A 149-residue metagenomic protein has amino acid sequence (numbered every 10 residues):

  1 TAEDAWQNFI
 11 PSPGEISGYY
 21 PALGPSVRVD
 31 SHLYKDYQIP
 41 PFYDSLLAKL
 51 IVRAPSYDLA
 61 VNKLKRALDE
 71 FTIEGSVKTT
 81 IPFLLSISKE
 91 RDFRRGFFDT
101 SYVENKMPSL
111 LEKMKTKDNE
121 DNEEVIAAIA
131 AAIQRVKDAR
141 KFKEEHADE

Functional and structural regions predicted by a protein language model:
T1-E149: Catalytic cores of soluble metabolic enzymes centered on carboxylation/carboxyl-transfer
